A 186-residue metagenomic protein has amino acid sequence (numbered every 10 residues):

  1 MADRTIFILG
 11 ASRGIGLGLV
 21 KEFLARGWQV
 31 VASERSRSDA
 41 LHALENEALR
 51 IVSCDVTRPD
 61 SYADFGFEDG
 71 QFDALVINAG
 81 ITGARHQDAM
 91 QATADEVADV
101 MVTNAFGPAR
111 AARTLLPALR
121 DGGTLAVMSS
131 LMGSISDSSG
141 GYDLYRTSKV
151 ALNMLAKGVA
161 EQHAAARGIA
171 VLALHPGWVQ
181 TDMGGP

Functional and structural regions predicted by a protein language model:
I8-L9, I77-N78, T124-S130, A170-H175: Structural signature of the Rossmann-like NAD(P)-dependent dehydrogenase/reductase core
S12-E22: N-terminal Rossmann NAD(P)H-binding glycine-rich loop of SDR-like oxidoreductase domains
R26-L41: Conserved glycine-rich Rossmann-like NAD(P)H-binding loop of the short-chain dehydrogenase/reductase
E45-D60: Rossmann-fold cofactor-recognition segment
P59-F65, G184: A conserved hydrophobic alpha-helix of the Rossmann-fold in NAD(P)-dependent oxidoreductases
I81, R85-M101, A109, T124-A165 (+1 more regions): Catalytic loop of short-chain dehydrogenase/reductase
H163-V179: Conserved Rossmann-fold SDR core element
